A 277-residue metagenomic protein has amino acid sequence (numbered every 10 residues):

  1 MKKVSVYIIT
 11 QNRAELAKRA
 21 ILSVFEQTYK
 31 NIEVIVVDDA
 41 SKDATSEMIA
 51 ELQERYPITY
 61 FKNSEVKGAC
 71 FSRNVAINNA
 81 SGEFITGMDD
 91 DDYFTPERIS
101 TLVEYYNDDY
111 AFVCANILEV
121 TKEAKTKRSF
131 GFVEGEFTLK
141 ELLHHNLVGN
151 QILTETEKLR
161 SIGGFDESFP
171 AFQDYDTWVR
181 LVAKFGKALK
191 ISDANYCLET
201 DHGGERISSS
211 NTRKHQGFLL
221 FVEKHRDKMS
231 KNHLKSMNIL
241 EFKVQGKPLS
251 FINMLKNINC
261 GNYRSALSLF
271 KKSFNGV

Functional and structural regions predicted by a protein language model:
L22-N31: Short, acidic, metal-binding catalytic loop of nucleotide-sugar glycosyltransferases
S23, D38-M48, E65, D89: A conserved acidic beta->alpha catalytic loop
N63-A80: Glycine-rich, basic loop-to-helix element that forms the pyrophosphate-binding segment of sugar-nucleotide handling
I85: Short aromatic/hydrophobic "clamp" motif used to bind/position activated sugar donors
E97-K127: Conserved donor NDP-sugar-binding/catalytic core segment of glycosyltransferases
N116, L189-N195: Catalytic beta-strand/loop signature of glycosyltransferases that borders the donor
A171-V179: Acidic donor-binding loop at a coil-to-helix junction in glycosyltransferase catalytic cores that engages
A194-H202, R206-M237, N253, N257: Catalytic core of nucleotide-sugar-dependent glycosyltransferases
